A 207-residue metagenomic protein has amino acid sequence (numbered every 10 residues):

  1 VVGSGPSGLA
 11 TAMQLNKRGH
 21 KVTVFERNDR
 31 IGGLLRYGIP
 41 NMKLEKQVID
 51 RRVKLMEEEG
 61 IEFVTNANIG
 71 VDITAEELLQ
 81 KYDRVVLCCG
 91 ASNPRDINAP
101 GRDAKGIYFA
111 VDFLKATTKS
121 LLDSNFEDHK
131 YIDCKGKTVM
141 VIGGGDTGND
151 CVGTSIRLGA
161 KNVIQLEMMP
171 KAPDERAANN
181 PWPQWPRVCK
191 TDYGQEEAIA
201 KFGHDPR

Functional and structural regions predicted by a protein language model:
V1-R207: Residues forming the flavin
